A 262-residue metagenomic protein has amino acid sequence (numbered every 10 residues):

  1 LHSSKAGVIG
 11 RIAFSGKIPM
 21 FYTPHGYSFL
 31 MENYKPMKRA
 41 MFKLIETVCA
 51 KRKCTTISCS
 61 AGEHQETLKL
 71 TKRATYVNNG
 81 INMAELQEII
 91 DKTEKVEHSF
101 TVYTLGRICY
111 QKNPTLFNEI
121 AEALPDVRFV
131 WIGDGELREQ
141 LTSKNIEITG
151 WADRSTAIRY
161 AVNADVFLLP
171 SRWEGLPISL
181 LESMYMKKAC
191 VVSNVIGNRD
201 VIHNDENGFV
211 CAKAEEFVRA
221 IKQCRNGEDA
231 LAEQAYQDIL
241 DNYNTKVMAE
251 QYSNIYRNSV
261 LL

Functional and structural regions predicted by a protein language model:
N33, L68, G80-S99, E139-Q140: Acidic anion/phosphate-binding donor-loop and adjacent secondary structure in glycosyltransferase catalytic cores
T47-I89: Donor nucleotide-sugar binding/catalytic pocket of nucleotide-sugar-dependent glycosyltransferases
K95-K112, N118-E122, F129-V130: Conserved donor-binding/catalytic core segment of Leloir-type glycosyltransferases
W151, R159-A164: Short alpha-helical donor nucleotide-sugar binding micro-motif in glycosyltransferases
R172: Aromatic "clamp/platform" in nucleotide-sugar-dependent glycosyltransferases that forms part of the donor/acceptor
A189-V192: Short hydrophobic beta-strand element within catalytic cores of glycosyltransferases and related nucleotide-activated
N204-E215, K222-E228: Conserved acidic donor-binding segment of nucleotide-sugar-dependent glycosyltransferases
D229-N242, Q251-N254: A short, well-ordered alpha-helix in the C-terminal region of glycosyltransferases
